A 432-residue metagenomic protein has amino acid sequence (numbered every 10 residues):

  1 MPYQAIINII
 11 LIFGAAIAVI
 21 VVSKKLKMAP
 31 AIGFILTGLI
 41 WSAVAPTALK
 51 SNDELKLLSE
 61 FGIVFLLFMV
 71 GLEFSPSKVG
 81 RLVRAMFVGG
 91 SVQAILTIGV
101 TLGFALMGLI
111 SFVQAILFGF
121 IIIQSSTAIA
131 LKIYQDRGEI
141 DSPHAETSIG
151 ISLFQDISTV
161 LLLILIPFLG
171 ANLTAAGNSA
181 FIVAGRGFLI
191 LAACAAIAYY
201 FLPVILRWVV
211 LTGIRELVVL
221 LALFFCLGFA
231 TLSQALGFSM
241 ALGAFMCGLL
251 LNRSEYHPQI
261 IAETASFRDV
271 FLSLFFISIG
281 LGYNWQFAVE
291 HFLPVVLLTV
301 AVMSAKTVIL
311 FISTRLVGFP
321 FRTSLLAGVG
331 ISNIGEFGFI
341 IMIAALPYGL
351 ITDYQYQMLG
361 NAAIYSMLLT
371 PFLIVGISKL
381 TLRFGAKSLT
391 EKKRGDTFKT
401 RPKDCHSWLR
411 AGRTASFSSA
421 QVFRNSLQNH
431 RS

Functional and structural regions predicted by a protein language model:
M1-A411, S416-R424, R431: Transmembrane helical cores of multi-pass secondary ion antiporters/exchangers
